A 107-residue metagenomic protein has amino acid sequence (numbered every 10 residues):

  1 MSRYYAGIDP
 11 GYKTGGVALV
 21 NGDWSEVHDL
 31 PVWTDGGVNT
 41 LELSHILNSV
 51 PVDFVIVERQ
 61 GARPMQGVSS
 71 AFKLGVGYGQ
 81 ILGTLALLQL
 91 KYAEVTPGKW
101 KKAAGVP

Functional and structural regions predicted by a protein language model:
M1-P107: Phosphate- and other anionic-substrate recognition elements at nucleic-acid/protein interfaces
